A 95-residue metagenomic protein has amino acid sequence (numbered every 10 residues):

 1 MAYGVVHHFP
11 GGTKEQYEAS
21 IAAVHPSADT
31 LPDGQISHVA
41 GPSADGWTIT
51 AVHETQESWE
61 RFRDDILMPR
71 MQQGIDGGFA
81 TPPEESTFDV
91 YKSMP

Functional and structural regions predicted by a protein language model:
M1-T50, E54-P69, G77-P95: Short S/T/G/P-rich N-terminal loop/turn motif that feeds into the first structured element of a domain
